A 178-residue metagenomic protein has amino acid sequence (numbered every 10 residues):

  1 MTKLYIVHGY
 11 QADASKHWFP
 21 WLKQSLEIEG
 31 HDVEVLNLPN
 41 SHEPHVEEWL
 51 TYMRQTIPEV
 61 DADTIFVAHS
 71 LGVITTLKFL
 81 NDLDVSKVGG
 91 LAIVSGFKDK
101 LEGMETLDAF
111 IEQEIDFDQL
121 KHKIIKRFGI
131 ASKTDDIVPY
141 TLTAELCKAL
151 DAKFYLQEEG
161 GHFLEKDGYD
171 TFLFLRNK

Functional and structural regions predicted by a protein language model:
T2-A62: Active-site catalytic motif of lipid deacylating hydrolases and related acyltransferases
G9, L38-S41, L91-L101: Active-site nucleophile loop of the alpha/beta-hydrolase fold
S15, D136-L142: Conserved alpha/beta-hydrolase "acid-adjacent" motif
H31-E34, C147-L164: Catalytic histidine neighborhood in serine/cysteine hydrolases with alpha/beta-hydrolase-type architecture
P44-E47, G160-L173: Catalytic histidine-centered segment of alpha/beta-hydrolase-like enzymes
F66-L77: Gly/Ala-rich beta-loop-alpha elbow adjacent to hydrolase catalytic centers
K78-G90, D99: Conserved hydrolase catalytic core segment
K123, F128-A131, D135: Short beta-strand/loop motif that positions the catalytic acidic residue of the alpha/beta-hydrolase fold
